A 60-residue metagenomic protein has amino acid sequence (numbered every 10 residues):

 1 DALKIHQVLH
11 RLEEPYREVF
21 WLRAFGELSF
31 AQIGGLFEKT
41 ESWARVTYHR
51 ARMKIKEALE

Functional and structural regions predicted by a protein language model:
K4-Q7, R17-E18: Pre-recognition alpha-helix immediately N-terminal to the DNA-recognition helix within helix-turn-helix or winged-helix
L9-H10, R52: C-lobe helix-loop cap of protein kinase catalytic domains
H10, E14-P15, G26-W43: Helix-turn-helix DNA-binding module
V19-R23: A short pre-motif secondary-structure segment
A24-F25, H49: Short acidic-aromatic loop segments in the C-terminal HATPase_c
F37-E60: DNA-recognition helix of helix-turn-helix
